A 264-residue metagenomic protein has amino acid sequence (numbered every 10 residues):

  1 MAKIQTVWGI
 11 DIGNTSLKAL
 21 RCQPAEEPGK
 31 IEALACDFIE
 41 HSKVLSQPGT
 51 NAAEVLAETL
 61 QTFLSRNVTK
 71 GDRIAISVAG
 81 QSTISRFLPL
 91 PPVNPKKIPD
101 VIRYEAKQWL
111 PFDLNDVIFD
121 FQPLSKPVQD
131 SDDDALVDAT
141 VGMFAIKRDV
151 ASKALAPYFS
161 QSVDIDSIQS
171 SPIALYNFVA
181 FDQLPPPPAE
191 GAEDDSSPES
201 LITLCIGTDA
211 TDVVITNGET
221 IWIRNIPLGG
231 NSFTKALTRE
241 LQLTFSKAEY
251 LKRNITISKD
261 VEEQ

Functional and structural regions predicted by a protein language model:
M1-E105, V137, S152, S162-D164: Non-catalytic, solvent-exposed interaction/assembly segments
M1-E40, R73-A79, P185-F233, L237: Gly/Thr-rich phosphate-binding beta-strand-loop-beta motif of the actin/hexokinase/Hsp70
E32-D37, S77-V78, F121-S125, K252-I255: Flexible hinge/switch segments at interdomain interfaces of large molecular machines
L45-P48, D149-N177, Q183-P185, G218-V261: Glycine-rich phosphate-binding loop plus the immediately following alpha-helix
V55-N67, D182-E199: Phosphate-interacting basic helix/loop segments used at nucleotide- and nucleic-acid interfaces
N67-V68, L110, Q161, L241: A broad structural signal for alpha-helix termini and local helix breaks/kinks
R73, S77-P186: Active-site neighborhood for divalent-cation/phosphate handling
